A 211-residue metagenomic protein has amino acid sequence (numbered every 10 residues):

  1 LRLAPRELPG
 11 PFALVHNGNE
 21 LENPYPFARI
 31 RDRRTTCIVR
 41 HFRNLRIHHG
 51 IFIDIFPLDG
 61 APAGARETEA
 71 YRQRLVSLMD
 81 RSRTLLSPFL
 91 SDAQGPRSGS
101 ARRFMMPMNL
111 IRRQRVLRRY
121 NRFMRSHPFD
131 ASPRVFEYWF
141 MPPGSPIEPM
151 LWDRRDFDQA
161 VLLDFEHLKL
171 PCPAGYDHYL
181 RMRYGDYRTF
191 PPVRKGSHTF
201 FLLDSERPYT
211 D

Functional and structural regions predicted by a protein language model:
L3-A63, R83-G95, S100-R103, P107-G185 (+1 more regions): Conserved catalytic core of two-metal-ion nucleotidyltransferases
E67-R81: Contiguous hydrophobic, core-forming segments of folded domains
